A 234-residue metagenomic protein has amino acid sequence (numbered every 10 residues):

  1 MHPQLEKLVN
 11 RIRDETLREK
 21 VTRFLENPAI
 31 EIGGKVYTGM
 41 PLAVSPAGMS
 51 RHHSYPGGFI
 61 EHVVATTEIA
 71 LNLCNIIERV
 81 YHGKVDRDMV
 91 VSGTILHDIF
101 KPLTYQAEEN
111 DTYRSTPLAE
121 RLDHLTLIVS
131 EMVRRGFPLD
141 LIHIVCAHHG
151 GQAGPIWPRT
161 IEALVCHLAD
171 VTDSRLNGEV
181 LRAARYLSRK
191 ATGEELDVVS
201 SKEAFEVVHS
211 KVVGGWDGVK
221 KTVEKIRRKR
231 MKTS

Functional and structural regions predicted by a protein language model:
M1-R114: Acidic/His-rich, divalent-metal-binding segments that scaffold phosphate/diphosphate chemistry
Q4-I12, K20-P28, V165-L168, T172 (+5 more regions): Generic structural signal of hydrophobic/aromatic residues within well-ordered alpha-helices of folded domains
E78-H82, F137, T192-G193: Residue-level recognition of short, structured coil/turn motifs that connect secondary structure elements
V90-V91, V129-R189: Histidine/acidic-rich helix-loop-helix segments that form or flank divalent-metal centers in metalloenzyme catalytic
D111-R134, P158, R185-R230: Divalent-cation-assisted or electrostatically stabilized phosphate/pyrophosphate-binding catalytic cores
K232-S234: Short acidic DE-rich linear segments
